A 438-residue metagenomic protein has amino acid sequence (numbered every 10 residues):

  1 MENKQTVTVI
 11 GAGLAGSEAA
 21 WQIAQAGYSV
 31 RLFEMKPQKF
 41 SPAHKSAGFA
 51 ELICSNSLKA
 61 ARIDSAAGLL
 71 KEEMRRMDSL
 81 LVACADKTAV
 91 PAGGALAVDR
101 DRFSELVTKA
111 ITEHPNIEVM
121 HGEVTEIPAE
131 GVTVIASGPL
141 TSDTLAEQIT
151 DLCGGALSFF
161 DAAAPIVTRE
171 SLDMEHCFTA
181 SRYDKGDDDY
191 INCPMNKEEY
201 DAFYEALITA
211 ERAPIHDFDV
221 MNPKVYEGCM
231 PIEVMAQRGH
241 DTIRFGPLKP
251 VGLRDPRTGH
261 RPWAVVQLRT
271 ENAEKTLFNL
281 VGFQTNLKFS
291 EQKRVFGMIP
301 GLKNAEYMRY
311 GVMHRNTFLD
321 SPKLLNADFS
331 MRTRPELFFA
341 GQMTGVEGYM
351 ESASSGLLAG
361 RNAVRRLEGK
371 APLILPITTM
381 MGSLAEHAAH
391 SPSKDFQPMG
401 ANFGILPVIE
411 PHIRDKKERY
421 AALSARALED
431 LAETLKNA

Functional and structural regions predicted by a protein language model:
N3-A15: Beta1/beta-strand and adjacent pyrophosphate-binding region of the FAD-binding site in flavoprotein oxidoreductases
I10, V134-A136, F339: Redox-cofactor binding/interface segments in oxidoreductases and associated redox assembly factors
W21-V82, I377-A388: N-terminal FAD cofactor-binding segment of flavoenzymes
A61-T108, T112-E113: A conserved beta-strand/loop capping segment in the N-terminal third of enzymes that catalyze redox or closely related
E113-E274, F278-F289, K293-R294: Predominantly flavin-linked oxidoreductase catalytic cores and closely associated redox partners
L280-V346, A353-S355, L373-H390, P398-G400 (+1 more regions): A glycine-rich dinucleotide-binding beta-alpha-beta segment and adjacent secondary-structure elements that constitute
S352-L373: Internal hydrophobic alpha-helix adjacent to the cofactor/substrate pocket in enzyme cavities
F396-A438: C-terminal auxiliary extensions adjacent to catalytic cores
